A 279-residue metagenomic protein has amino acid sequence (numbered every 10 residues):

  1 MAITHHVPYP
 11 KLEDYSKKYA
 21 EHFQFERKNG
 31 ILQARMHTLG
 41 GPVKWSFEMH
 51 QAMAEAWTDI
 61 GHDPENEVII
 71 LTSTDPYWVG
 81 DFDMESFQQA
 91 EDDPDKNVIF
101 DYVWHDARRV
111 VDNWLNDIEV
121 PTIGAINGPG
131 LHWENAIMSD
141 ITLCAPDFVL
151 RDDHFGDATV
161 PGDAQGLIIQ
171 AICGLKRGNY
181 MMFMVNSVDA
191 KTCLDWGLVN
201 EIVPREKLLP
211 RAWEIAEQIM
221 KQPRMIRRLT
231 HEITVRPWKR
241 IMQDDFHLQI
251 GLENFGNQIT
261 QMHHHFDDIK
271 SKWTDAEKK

Functional and structural regions predicted by a protein language model:
M1-N29, T38, Q51, W78 (+5 more regions): C-terminal alpha-helix plus adjacent terminal tail
A20-H22, W45-I69: A short, well-ordered alpha-helical element
A34, L71, N135-I137, C193 (+1 more regions): Hydrophobic/aromatic residues within transmembrane alpha-helices of multi-pass small-molecule transporters
E65, S73-R108: Glycine- (often His-adjacent) and acidic-residue-rich active-site loop that binds/positions the CoA thioester
T74-D75, A107-P161: Glycine-rich beta-to-alpha active-site loop
N113, W133-E134, L167, N179 (+1 more regions): Alpha-helical segments flanking ligand/cofactor-binding loops in enzyme cores
L143-C144, V199-R211: Short acidic-hydrophobic, aromatic-tinged amphipathic segments that line or gate anion-handling sites
G166-K176: Hydrophobic, secondary-structure "cap" segments at the distal end of domains
